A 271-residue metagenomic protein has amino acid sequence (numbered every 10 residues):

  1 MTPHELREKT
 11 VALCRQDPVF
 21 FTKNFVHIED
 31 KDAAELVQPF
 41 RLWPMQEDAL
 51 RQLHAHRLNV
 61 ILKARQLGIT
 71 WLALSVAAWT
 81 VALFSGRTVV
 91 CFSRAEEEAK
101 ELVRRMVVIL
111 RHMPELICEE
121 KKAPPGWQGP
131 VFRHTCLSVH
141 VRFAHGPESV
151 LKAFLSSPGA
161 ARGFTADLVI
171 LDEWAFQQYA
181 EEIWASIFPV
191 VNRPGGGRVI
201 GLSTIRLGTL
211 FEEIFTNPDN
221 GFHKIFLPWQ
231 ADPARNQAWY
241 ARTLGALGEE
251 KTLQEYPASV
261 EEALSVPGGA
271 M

Functional and structural regions predicted by a protein language model:
M1-M271: Phosphate/NTP-binding elements of NTP-utilizing enzymes
